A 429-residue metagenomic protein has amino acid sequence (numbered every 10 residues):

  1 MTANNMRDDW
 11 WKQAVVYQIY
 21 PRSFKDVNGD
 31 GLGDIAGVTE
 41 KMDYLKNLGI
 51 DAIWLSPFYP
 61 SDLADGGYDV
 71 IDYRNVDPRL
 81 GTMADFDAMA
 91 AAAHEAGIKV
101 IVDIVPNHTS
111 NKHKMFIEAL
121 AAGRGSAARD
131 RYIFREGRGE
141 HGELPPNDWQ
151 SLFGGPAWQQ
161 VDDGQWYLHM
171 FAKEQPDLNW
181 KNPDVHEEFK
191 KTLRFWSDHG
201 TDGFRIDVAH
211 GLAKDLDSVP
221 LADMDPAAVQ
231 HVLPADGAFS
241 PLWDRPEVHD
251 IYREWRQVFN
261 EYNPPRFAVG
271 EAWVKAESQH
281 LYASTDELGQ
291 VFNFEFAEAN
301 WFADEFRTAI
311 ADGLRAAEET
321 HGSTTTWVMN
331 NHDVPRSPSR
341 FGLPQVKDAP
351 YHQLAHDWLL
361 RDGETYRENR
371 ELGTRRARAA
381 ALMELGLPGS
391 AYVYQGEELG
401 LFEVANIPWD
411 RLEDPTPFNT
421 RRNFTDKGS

Functional and structural regions predicted by a protein language model:
M1-S429: Active-site and adjacent substrate-binding regions of carbohydrate-active enzymes
